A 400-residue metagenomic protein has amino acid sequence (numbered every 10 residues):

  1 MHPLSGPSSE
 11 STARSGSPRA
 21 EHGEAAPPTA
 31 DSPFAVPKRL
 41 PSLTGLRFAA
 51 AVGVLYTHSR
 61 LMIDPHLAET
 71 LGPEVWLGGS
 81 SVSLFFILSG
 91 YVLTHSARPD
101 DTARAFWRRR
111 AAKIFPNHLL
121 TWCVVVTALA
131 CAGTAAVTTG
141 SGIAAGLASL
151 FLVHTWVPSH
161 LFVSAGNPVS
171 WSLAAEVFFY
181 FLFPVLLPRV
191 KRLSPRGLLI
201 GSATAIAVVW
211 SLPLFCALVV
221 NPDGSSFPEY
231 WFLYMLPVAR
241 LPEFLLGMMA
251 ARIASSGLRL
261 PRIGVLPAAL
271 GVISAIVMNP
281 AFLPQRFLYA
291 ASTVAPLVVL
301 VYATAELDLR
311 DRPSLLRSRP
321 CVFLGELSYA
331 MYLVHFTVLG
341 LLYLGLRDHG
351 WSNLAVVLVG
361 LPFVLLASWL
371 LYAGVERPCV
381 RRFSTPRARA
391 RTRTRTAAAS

Functional and structural regions predicted by a protein language model:
M1-P33, T385-S400: Short, intrinsically disordered terminal tails adjacent to the first/last structured region
G6, P27-G45, A49-G78, T94-A105 (+4 more regions): Alpha-helical transmembrane segments in multi-pass integral membrane proteins
L40, A103-L119, V137-T138, L199: Membrane-interfacial loop-to-helix junctions in multi-pass inner-membrane proteins
L77, I114-A175, V208-P237, P242 (+1 more regions): Membrane-interface helix-loop-helix regions
L84-H95: Central hydrophobic cores of alpha-helical transmembrane segments in multi-pass inner-membrane proteins across all
F85, S141, P195-S202, L260-A269: Membrane-interfacial loop-to-transmembrane alpha-helix junctions, especially the N-terminal start
L199-V208, V359-F363: Hydrophobic alpha-helical membrane-interfacial segments at the cytosolic entry of transmembrane helices
